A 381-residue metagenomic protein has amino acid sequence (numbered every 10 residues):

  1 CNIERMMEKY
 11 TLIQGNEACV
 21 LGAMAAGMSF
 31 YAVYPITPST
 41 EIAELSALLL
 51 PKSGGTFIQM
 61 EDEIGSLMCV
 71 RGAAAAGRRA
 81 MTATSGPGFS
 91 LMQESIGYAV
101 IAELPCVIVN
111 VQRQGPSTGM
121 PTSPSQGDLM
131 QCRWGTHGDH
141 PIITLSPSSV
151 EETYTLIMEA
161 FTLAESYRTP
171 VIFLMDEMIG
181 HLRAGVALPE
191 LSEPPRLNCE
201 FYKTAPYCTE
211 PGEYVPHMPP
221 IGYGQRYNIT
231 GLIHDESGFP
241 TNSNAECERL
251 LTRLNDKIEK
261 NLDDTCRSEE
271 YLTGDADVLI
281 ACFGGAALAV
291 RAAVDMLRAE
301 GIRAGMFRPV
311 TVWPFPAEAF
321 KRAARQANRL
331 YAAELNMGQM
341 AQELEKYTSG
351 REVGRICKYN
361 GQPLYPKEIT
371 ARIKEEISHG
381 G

Functional and structural regions predicted by a protein language model:
N2-W134, P141, M158, E177 (+4 more regions): Thiamine diphosphate
Q14-A18, I258-V278, R291: Glycine-/acidic-rich phosphate or pyrophosphate-binding loops and their flanking alpha/beta elements
A47-K52, D256-K257, R291-M306, S349-R351: Short helix-loop-beta junction
I142-F201, E368-G381: Structural signature of the thiamine diphosphate
V171-E270: Conformationally flexible catalytic loops at phosphate/diphosphate-handling active centers
A287-A323: Generic long, charged, amphipathic alpha-helical segments
N328, E334-G381: Peripheral docking tails and interdomain loops at the edges of cofactor- or intermediate-handling domains
